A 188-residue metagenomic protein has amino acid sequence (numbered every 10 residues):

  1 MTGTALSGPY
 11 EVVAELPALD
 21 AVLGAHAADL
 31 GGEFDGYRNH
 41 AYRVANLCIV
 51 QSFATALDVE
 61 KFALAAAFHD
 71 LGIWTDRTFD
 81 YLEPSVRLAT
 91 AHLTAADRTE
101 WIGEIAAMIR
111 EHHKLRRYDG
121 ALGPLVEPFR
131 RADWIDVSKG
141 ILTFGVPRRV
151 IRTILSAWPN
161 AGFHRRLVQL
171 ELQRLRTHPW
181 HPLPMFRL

Functional and structural regions predicted by a protein language model:
M1-A14, A28-T55, F68, D97 (+1 more regions): Divalent metal-dependent phosphate-bond-processing catalytic cores, especially two-metal-ion Mg2+/Mn2+ enzymes that act
D20, G24, R38-A45, E60-A65: Short amphipathic alpha-helical segments
V44-C48, D80-A95: An active-site-proximal "capping" alpha-helix that borders the catalytic cofactor pocket
V59-D76, Y81, S85, A106-H113: His-Asp-centered metal-binding catalytic motifs of divalent-metal-dependent phosphohydrolases/nucleases
R87, A91, A107, E127: Surface-exposed charge patches
A89, R110-E111, D133-W134: Hydrophobic alpha-helical segments of small multi-pass membrane proteins
R98-G103: Membrane-interface starts of transmembrane alpha-helices
